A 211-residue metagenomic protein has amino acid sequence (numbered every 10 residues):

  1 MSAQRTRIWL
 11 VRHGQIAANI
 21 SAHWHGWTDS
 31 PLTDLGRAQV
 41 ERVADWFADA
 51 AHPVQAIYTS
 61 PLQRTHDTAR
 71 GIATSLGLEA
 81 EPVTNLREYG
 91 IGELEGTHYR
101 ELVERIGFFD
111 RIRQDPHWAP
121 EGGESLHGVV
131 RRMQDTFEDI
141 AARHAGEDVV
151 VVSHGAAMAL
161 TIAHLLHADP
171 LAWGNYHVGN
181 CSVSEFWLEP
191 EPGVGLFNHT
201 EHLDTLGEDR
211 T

Functional and structural regions predicted by a protein language model:
M1-R7, V43, D49, Y89-R100 (+3 more regions): Acidic, low-complexity terminal tails and accessory targeting/binding regions of phosphate-metabolizing enzymes
A3-T6, V11-E79: Active-site-proximal alpha-helix that buttresses catalytic centers in soluble enzyme cores
I16, A157-M158: Short active-site segment of divalent metal-dependent hydrolases/proteases that encodes the spacing between
V40, A44, I106, M133-F137 (+1 more regions): Short amphipathic alpha-helical/adjacent loop interface patches that line ligand and macromolecule-binding sites
G71, L160-H164: Active-site signature of alpha/beta-hydrolase-fold catalytic machinery across serine- and Asp/Cys-nucleophile hydrolases
T74-Q134, W187, G193-N198, R210-T211: Phosphate-handling substructures
H154: Short basic (Lys/Arg) and small-residue
